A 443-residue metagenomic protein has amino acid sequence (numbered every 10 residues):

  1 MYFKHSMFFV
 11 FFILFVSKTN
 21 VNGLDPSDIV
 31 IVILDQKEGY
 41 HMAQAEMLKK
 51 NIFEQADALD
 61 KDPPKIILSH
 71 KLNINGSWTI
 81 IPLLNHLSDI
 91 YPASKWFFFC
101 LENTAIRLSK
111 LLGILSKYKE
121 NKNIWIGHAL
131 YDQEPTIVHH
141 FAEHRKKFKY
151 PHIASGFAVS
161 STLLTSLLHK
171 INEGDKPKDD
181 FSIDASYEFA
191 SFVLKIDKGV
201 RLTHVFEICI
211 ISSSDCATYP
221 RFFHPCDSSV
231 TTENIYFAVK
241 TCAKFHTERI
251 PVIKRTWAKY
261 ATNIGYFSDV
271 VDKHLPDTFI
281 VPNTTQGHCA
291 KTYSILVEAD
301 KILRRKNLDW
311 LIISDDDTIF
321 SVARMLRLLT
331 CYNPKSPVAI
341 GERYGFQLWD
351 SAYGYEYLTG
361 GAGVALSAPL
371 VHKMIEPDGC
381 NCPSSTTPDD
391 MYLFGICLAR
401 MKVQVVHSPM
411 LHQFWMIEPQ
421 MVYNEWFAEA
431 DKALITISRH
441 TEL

Functional and structural regions predicted by a protein language model:
Y2-L443: Secretory-pathway lumenal glyco-enzymes, predominantly type II signal-anchor Golgi glycosyltransferases
